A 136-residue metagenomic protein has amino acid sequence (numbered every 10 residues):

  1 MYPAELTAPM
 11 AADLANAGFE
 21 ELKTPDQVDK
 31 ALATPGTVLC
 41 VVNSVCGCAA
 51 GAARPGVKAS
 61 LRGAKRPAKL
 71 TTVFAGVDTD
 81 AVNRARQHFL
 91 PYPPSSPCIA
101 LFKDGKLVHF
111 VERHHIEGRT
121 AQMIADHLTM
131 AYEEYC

Functional and structural regions predicted by a protein language model:
M1-G36, Y132-C136: N-terminal leader/targeting and pre-domain segments
K30-A64: Local sequence-structure signature of Cys/Sec-based thiol-disulfide redox active-site neighborhoods
S44, A49-V57, K69-L70, A81 (+2 more regions): Amphipathic alpha-helical interface surfaces
K65-R84: Thiol-based oxidoreductase modules, predominantly thioredoxin-like and allied folds used for disulfide exchange
V82-S96: Short acidic (Asp/Glu) patches
P93-C136: Non-catalytic, surface beta->alpha helical segment in thiol-disulfide oxidoreductase systems
